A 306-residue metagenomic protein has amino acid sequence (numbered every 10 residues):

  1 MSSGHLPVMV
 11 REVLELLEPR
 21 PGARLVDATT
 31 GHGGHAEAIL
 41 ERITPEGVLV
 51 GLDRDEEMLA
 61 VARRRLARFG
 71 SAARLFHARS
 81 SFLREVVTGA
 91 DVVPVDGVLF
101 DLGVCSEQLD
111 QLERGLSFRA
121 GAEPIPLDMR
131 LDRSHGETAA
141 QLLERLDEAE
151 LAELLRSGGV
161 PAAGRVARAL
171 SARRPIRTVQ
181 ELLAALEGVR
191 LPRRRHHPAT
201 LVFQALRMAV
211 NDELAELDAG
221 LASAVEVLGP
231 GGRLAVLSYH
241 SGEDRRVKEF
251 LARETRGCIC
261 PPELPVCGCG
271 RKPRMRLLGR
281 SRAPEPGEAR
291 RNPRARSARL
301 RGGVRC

Functional and structural regions predicted by a protein language model:
M1-C306: S-adenosyl-L-methionine-dependent methyltransferase catalytic core, i.e., the SAM/SAH-binding region
